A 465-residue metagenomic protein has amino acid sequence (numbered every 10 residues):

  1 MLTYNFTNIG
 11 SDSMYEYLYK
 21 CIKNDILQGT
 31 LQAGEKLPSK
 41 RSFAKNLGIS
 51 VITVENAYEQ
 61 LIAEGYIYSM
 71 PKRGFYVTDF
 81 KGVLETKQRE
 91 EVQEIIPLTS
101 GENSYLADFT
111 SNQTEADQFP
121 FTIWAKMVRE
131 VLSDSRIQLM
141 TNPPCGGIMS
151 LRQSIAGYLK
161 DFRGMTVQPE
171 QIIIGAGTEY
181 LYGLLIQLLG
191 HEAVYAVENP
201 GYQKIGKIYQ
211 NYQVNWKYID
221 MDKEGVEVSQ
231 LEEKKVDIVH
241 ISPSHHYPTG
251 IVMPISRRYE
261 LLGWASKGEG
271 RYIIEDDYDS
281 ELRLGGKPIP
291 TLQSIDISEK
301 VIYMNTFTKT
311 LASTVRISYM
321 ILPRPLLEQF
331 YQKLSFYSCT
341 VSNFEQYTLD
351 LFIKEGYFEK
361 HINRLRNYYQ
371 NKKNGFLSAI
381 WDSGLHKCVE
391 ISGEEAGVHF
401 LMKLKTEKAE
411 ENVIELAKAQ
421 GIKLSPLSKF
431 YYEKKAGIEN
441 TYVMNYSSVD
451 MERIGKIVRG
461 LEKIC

Functional and structural regions predicted by a protein language model:
M1-R129, P325, S335-S342, L351-I353 (+5 more regions): N-terminal basic, amphipathic alpha-helical segments
Y105-Y158, F162: Exposed, interaction-prone assembly regions rather than primary DNA-binding/catalytic cores
Q138-G270, E281, K287-I295, Y369 (+1 more regions): Conserved core of the PLP fold type I
I155, N199-I208, L261, Y272 (+9 more regions): A generic "structured core" feature
I173, N215-I219, I302, S392 (+1 more regions): General small-molecule cofactor/ligand-binding pocket signal
D276-D277: Walker B catalytic acidic pair
P288-F307, E328-Q329, Y442: Conserved active-site segment immediately N-terminal to the catalytic lysine that forms the internal aldimine
I302-D382, I391-S392: PLP-dependent aminotransferase class I/II
